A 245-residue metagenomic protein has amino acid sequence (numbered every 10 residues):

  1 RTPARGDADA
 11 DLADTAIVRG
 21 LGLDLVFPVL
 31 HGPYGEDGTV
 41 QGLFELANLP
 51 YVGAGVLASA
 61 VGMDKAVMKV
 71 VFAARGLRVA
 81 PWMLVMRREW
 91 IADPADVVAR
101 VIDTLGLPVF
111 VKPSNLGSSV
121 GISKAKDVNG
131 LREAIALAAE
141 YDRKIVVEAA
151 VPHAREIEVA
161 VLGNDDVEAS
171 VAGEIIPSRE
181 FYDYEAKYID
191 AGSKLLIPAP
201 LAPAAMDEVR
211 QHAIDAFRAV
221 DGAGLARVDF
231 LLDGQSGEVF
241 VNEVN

Functional and structural regions predicted by a protein language model:
R1-L57, V61-M63, V67-V70, A74 (+1 more regions): ATP-binding N-terminal substructure of ATP-dependent carboxylate-amine bond-forming enzymes
A16-G20, V61-A154, Q211: Active-site nucleotide/adenylate-binding loops and adjacent lid/helix of ATP-dependent enzymes
G32, S119, I175-R179, N245: Glycine-rich phosphate/pyrophosphate-binding beta-alpha loops
P50-A54, V79, A169: Short hydrophobic/aromatic-enriched beta-strand-loop microsegments
K126-Q211, G237-F240: Phosphate-binding site of ATP-dependent enzymes
A149, V159-V161, F217-N245: Conserved metal-phosphate-binding beta-hairpin within the catalytic cores of diverse ATP-dependent phosphoryl-transfer
